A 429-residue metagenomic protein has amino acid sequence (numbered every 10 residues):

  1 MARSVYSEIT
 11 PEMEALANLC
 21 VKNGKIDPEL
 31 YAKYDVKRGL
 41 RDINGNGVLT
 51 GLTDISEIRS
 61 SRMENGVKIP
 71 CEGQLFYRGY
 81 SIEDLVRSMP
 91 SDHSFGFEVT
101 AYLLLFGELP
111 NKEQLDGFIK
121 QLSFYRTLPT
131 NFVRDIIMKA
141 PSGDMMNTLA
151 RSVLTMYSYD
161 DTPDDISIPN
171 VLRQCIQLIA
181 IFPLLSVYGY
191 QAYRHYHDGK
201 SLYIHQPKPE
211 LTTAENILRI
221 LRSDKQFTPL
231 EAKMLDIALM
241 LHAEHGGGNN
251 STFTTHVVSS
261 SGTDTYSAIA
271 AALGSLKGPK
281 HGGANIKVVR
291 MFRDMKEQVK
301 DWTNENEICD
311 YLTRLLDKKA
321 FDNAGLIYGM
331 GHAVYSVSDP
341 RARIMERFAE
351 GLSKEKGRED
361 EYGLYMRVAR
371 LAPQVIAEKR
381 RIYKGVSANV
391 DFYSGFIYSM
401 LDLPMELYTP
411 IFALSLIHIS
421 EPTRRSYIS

Functional and structural regions predicted by a protein language model:
A2-R424, S429: Non-transmembrane, aqueous-exposed alpha-helical and coiled segments at domain scale
